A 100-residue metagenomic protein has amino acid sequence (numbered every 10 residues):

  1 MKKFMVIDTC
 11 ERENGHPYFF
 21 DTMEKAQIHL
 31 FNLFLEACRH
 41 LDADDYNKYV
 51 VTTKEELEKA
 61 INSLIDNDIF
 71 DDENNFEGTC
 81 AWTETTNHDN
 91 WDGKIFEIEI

Functional and structural regions predicted by a protein language model:
M1-H16, N32-L35, G78: Short aromatic-glycine-(Arg/Gly/Cys) micro-motifs in beta-strand/loop hairpins
K3, P17-F19, D45-K48: Intrinsically disordered, low-complexity N-terminal regions enriched in serine/proline/glycine with scattered basic
K3-F4, A26, H88: N-terminal cationic leader/targeting segments used for protein routing and processing
I7-C10, E24, D71-D72, A81: Alpha-helical interaction segments
H16-L41: Short, flexible N-terminal segments of the mature chain
L35-I100: Short, mixed-charge low-complexity intrinsically disordered segments
